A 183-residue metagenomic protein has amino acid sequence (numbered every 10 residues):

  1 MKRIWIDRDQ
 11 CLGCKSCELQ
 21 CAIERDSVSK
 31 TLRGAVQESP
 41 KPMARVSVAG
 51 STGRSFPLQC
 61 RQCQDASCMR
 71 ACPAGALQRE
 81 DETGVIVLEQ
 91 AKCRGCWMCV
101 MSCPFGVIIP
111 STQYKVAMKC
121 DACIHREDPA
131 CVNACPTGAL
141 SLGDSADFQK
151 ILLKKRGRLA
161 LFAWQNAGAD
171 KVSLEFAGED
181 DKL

Functional and structural regions predicted by a protein language model:
M1-G50: N-terminal cysteine/histidine-rich coordination modules
K2-I4, F56, G84, V116: Short amphipathic alpha-helical segments
R8, A74, Q90: Aromatic-flanked redox-active Cys/Sec active sites in thiol-based oxidoreductases, especially the WC-centered
S16, Q78, V87, M98 (+1 more regions): Short, flexible micro-motifs
A22-R25, P73, P104: Protein kinase-like catalytic domain
S29-Q62, A66-R70, A91-K92, W97-L183: Flanking helices and flexible, charged tails adjoining ferredoxin-like Fe-S electron-transfer domains in multi-subunit
Q62-V85: Ordered, amphipathic secondary-structure segments that act as subunit-interaction surfaces in large macromolecular
